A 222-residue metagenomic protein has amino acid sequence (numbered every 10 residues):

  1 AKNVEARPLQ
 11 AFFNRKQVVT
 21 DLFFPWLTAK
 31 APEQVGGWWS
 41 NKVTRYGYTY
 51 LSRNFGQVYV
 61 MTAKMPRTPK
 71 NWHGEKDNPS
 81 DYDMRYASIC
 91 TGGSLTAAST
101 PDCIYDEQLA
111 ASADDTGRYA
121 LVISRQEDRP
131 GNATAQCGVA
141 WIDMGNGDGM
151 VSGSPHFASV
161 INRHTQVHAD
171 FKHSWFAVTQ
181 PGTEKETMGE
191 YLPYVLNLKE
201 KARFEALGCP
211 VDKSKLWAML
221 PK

Functional and structural regions predicted by a protein language model:
A1-K222: A compositional/structural signature for long, glycine/proline-rich flexible linkers and loops on extracytoplasmic
